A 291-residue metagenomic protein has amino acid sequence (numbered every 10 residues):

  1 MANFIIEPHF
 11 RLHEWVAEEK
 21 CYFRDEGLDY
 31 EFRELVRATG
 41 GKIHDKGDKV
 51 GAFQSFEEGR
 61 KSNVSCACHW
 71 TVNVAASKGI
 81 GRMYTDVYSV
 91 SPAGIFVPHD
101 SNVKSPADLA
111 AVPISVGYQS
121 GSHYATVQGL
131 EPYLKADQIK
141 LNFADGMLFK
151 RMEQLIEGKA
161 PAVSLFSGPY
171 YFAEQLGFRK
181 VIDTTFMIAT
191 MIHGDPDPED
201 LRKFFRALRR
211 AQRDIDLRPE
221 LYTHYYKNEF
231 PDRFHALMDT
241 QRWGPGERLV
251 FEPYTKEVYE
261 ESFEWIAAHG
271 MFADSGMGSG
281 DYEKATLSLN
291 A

Functional and structural regions predicted by a protein language model:
M1-A136, P161, L165, K180-T184: Short, glycine-/small- and polar/acidic-enriched structural segments that line small-molecule recognition paths
A38, T71-V72, Y170, I188 (+1 more regions): Positions that flank functional sites
G117, N142-G146: Structural motif
M147-F230: Pocket-lining segment of extracytoplasmic ligand-binding domains
P198-A273: Secondary-structure end/capping motifs
A267-A291: Conserved C-terminal helix/tail region of periplasmic/extracytoplasmic solute-binding proteins
